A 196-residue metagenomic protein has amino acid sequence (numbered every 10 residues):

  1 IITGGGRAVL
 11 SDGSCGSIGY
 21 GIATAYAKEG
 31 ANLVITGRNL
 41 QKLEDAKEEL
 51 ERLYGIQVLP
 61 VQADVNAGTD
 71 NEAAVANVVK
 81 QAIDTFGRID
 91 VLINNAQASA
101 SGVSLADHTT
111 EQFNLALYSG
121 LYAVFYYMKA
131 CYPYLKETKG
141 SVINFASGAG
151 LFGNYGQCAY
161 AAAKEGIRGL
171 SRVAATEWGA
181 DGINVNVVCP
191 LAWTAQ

Functional and structural regions predicted by a protein language model:
I1-N32: Canonical Rossmann dinucleotide-binding motif of NAD(H)/NADP(H)-dependent dehydrogenases/reductases, specifically
R52-D70: Rossmann-fold cofactor-recognition segment
V103-L105, T109-N114: Substrate-binding pocket helix/loop in short-chain dehydrogenase/reductase
A106, K139, F152-A159, A180-D181: Active-site loop immediately N-terminal to the catalytic Tyr-X3-Lys motif of short-chain dehydrogenase/reductase
M128, A163, S171: Active-site helix of classical SDR
P133, T176-A180: Alpha-helical segment proximal to the catalytic Tyr-Lys
S147: Residue(s) in the substrate-gating loop at a strand-loop-helix junction that position the organic substrate next
